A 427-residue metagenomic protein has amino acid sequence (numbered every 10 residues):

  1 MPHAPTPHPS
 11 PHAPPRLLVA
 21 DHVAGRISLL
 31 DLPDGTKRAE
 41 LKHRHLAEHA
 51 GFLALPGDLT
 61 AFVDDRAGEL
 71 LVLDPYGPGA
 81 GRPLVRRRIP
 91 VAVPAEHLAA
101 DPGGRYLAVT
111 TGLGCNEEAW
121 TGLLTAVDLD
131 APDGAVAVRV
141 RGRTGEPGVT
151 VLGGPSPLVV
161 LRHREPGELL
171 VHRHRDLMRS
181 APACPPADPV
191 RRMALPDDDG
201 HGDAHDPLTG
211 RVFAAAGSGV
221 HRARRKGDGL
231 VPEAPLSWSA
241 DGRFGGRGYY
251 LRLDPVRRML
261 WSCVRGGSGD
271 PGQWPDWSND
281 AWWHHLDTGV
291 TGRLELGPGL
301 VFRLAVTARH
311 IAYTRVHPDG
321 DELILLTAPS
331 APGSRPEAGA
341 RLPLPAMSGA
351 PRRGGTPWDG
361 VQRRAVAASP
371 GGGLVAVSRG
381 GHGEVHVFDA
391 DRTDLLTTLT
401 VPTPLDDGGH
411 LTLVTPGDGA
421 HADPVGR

Functional and structural regions predicted by a protein language model:
M1-A39: An edge-strand/N-cap motif at the start of beta-rich repeat modules
A4-P7, H45-P56, P90-G103, G142-P155 (+5 more regions): Repeated scaffold domains used in trafficking and secretory/extracellular systems, primarily beta-propellers
A24-L29, G68-L73, N116-T125, P166-R173 (+4 more regions): Structural motif
T36-H45, R82-I89, D133-G142, R179-L195 (+4 more regions): A short beta-strand motif characteristic of beta-propeller blades
D74-A80, V127-D133, R173-P182, R224-L230 (+2 more regions): Short loop/turn segments immediately following beta-strands, especially the blade-tip and inter-blade linker loops
R82-G103, V109-P157, R162-R164, A183-D198: Asp-box/WD-like beta-propeller blade repeats and closely related beta-sheet repeat scaffolds
S378-R427: Blade-level signature of beta-propeller repeat domains, shared across WD40, Kelch, NHL, RCC1 and BNR/Asp-box propellers
